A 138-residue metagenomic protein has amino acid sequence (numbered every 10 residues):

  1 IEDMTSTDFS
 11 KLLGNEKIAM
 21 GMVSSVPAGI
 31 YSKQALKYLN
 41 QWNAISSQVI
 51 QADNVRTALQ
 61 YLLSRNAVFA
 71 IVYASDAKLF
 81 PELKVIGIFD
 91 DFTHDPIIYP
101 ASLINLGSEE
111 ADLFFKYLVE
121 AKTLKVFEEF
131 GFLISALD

Functional and structural regions predicted by a protein language model:
I1-D138: Exported/periplasmic ABC-transporter solute-binding proteins
